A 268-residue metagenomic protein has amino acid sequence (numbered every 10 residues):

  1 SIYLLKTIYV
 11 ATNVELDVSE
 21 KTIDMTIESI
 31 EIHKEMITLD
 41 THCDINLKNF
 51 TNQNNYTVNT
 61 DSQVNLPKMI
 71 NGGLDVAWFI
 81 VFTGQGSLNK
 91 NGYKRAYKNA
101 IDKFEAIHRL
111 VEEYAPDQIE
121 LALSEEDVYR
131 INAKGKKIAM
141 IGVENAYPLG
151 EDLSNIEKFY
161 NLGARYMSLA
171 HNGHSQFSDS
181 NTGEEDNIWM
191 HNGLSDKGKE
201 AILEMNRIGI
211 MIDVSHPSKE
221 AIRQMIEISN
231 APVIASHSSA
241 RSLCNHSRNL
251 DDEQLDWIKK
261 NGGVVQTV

Functional and structural regions predicted by a protein language model:
S1-W189, N245-V268: N-terminal hydrophobic targeting/anchoring segments and the immediately downstream early-domain regions of hydrolases
L169-D179, E184-W257, Q266-T267: Active-site core of metal-dependent hydrolases
